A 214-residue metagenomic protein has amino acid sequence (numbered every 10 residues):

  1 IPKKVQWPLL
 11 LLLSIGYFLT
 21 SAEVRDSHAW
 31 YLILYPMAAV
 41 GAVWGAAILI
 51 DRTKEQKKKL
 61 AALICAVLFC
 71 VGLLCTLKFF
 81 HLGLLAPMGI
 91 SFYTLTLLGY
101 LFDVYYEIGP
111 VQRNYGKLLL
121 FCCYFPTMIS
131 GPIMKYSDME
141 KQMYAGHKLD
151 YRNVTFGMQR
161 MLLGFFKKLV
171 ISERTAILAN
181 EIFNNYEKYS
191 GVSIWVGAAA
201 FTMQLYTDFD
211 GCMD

Functional and structural regions predicted by a protein language model:
I1-D214: Membrane-embedded transmembrane alpha-helical bundles that form the catalytic cores of multi-pass lipid-modifying
